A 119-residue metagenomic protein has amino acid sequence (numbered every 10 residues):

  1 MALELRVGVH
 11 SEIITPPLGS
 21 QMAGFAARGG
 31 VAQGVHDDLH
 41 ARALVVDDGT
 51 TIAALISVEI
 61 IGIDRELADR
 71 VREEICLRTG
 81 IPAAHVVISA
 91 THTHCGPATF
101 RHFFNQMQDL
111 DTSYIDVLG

Functional and structural regions predicted by a protein language model:
A2-G119: Conserved beta-alpha junction segments in alpha/beta enzyme cores
